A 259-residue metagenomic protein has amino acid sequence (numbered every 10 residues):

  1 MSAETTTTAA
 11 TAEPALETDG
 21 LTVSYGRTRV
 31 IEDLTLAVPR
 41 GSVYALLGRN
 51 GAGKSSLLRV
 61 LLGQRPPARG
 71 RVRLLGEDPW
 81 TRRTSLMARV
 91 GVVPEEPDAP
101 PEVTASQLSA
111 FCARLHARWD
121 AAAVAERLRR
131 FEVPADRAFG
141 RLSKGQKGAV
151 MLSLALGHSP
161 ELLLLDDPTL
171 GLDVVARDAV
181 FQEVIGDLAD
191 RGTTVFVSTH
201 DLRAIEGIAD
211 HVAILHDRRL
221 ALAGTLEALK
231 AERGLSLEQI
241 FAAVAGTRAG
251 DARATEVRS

Functional and structural regions predicted by a protein language model:
L47-R49: The feature captures the beta-strand-to-loop junction immediately N-terminal to the Walker
L62: Helix-to-loop junction immediately C-terminal to a conserved catalytic motif
G70-D78, L86: Conserved ABC transporter NBD signature motif
L163-D167: Catalytic Walker B motif of ABC-type/P-loop ATPase nucleotide-binding domains
I205-G207: A short, surface-exposed alpha-helical micro-motif characterized by mixed small hydrophobic and charged/polar residues
A223-G224: ABC ATPase "signature
